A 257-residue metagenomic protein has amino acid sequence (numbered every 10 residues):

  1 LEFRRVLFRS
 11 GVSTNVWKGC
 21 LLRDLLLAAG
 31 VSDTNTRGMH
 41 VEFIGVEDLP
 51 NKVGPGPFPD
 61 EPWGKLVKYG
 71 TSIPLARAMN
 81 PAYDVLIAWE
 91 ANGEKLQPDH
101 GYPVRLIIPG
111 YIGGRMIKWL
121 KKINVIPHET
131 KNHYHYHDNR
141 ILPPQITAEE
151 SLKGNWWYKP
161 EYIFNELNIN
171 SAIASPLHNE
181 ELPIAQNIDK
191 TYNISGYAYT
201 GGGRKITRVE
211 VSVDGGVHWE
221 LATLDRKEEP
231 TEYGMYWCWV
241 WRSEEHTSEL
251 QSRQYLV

Functional and structural regions predicted by a protein language model:
L1-L7, H246-S252: Short, small-residue-biased leader/transition segments that mark boundaries at the very start of proteins
F8-N15: Second-shell loop/turn segments in exported
N15, C20, L27-E244, S248: Extended, aromatic/histidine-rich regions of cofactor-dependent oxidoreductases associated with respiratory
Y255: Cationic, low-complexity basic patches in intrinsically disordered or flexible, solvent-exposed regions
